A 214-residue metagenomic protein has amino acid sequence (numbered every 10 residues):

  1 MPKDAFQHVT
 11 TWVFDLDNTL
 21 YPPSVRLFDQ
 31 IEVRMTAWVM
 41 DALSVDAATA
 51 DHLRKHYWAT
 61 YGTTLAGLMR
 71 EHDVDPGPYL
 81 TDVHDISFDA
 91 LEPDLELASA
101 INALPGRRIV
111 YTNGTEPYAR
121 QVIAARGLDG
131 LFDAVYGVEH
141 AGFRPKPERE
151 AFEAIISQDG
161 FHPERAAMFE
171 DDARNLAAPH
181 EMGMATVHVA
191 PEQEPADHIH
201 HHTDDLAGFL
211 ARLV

Functional and structural regions predicted by a protein language model:
M1-T10, N102, T115-E116, R120-V214: Asp-based, Mg2+/Mn2+-dependent phosphohydrolase catalytic module
D4-F14, T19-A98, P117: N-terminal helical cap/lid subdomain that shapes the substrate entry/recognition surface in HAD-like hydrolases
N18, V110-N113, E170: Conserved residues at beta->alpha junctions
P22, V110-T112, H188: Hydrophobic residues in well-ordered beta-strands that form the structural core
S24, L53-R54, D89, R107-R108 (+2 more regions): A generic structural signal for short
V45, V74, G106, F161 (+1 more regions): Short glycine/serine/threonine/alanine-rich loop segments
Y61-L65, L80-L128, G142-E150: HAD-like small-molecule phosphatases
